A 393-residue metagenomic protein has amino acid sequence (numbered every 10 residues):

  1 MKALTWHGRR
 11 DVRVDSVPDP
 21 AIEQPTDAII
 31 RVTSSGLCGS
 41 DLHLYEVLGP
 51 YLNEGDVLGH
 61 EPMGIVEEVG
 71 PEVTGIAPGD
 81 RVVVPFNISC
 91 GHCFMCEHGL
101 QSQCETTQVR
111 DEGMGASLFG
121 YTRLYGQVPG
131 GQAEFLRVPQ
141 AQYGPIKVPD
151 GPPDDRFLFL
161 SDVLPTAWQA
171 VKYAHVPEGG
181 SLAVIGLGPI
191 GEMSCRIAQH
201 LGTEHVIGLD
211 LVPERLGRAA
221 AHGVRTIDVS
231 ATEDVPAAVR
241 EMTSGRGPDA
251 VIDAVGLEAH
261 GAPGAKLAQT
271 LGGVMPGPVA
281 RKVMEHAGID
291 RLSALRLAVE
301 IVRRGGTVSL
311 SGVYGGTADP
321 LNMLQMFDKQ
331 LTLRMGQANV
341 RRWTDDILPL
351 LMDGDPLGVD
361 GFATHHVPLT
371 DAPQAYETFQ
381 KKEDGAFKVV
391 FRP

Functional and structural regions predicted by a protein language model:
M1, R296, R341-P393: C-terminal hydrophobic helical "lid"/dimerization subdomain of Rossmann-like NAD(P)H-dependent oxidoreductases
P18-S35, L48-E97, Q101-S102, P129 (+1 more regions): Glycine-rich beta-strand-centered segment in the early N-terminal region that forms part of a ligand/cofactor-binding
C38, F86-I146, D150: Cysteine-cluster motifs in flexible loop/terminal segments that predominantly coordinate metals
G75-P78, E178, R304: Short, flexible surface segments
R81-V82, E134-F135, P145-E233, A237 (+1 more regions): Mid-domain Rossmann-like dinucleotide-binding core that forms the NAD(H)/NADP(H) cofactor-binding site
A174-V176, G217, H222-T332: Glycine-rich cofactor phosphate-binding loops and adjacent beta1-alpha1 units of small-molecule cofactor enzyme domains
L211-V212, Y314, N339: Residues in the short beta-alpha loop(s) of Rossmann-like NAD(P)-binding domains
R304-S311, L321-G361: Rossmann-fold dehydrogenase core element
